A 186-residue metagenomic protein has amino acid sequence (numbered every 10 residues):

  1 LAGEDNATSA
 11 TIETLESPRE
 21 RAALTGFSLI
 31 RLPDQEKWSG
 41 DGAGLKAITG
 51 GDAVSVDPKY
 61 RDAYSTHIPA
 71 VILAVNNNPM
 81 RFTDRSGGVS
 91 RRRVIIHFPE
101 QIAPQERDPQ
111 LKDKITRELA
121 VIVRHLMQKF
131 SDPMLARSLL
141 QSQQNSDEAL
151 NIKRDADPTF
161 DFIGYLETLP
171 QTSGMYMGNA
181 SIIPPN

Functional and structural regions predicted by a protein language model:
L1-N186: Feature primarily recognizes SF3-like P-loop helicase cores of small DNA viruses
